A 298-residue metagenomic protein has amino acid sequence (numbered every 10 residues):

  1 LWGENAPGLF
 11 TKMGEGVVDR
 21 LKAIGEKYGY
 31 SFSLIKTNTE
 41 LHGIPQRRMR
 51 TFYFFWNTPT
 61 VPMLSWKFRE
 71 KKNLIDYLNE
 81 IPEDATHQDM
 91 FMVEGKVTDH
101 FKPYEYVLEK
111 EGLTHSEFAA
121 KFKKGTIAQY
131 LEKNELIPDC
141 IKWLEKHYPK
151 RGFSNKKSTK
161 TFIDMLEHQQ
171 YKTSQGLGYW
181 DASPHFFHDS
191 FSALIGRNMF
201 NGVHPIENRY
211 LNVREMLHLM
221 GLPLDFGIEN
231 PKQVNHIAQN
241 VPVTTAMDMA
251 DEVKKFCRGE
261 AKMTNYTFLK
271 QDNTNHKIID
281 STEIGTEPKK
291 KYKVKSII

Functional and structural regions predicted by a protein language model:
L1-W2, I195: A short alpha-helix capping/helix-coil boundary motif
W2-S174: Class I S-adenosyl-L-methionine
H115-I298: C-terminal target-recognition/interaction regions appended to catalytic cores
